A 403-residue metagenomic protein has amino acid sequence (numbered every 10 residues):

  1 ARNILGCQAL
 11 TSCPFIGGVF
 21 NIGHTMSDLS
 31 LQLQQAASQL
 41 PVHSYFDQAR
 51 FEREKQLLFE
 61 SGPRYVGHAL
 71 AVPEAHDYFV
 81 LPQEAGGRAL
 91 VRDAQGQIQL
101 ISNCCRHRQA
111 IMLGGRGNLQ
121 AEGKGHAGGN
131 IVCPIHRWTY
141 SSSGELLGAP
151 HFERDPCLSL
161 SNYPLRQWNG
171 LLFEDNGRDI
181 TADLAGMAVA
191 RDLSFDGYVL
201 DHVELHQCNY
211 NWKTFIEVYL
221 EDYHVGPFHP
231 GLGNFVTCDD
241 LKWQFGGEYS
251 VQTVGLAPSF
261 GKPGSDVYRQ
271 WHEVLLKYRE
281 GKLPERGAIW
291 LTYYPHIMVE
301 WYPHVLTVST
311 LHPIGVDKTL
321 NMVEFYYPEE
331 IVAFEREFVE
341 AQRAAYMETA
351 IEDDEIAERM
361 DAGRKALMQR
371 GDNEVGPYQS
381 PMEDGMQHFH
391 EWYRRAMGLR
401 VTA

Functional and structural regions predicted by a protein language model:
D28-S44, D196: Short, contiguous pre-domain boundary segments
S44-Q83, R88: Non-catalytic accessory segments flanking enzyme active sites
A71-G177, A185: Rieske [2Fe-2S] iron-sulfur-binding domain
N103, P164, L171-F173, G177-A403: C-terminal catalytic domain of Rieske-type non-heme iron oxygenases
